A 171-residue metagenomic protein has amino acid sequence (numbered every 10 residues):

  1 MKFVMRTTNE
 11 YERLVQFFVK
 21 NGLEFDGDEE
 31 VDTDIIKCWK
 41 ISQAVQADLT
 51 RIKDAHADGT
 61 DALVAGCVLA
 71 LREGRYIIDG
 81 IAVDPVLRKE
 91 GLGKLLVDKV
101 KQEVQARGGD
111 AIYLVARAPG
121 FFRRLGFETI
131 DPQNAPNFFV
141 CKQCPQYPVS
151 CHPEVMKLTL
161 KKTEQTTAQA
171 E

Functional and structural regions predicted by a protein language model:
M1-D28, D32-S42, L49, H56 (+2 more regions): Short amphipathic alpha-helix that is part of the acyltransferase structural core
E10, G74, R117-A118: A generic "binding-loop/recognition-motif" signal
D61-A70, R75-A82: Conserved beta-strand in the GNAT
V83, K89-Q102, L114: Conserved acetyl-CoA-binding loop-helix of GNAT-fold acetyltransferases
V104-R117: Conserved GNAT acetyl-CoA-binding A-motif
A116-Q143, V149: Conserved active-site alpha-helix within GNAT-family acetyltransferase domains
